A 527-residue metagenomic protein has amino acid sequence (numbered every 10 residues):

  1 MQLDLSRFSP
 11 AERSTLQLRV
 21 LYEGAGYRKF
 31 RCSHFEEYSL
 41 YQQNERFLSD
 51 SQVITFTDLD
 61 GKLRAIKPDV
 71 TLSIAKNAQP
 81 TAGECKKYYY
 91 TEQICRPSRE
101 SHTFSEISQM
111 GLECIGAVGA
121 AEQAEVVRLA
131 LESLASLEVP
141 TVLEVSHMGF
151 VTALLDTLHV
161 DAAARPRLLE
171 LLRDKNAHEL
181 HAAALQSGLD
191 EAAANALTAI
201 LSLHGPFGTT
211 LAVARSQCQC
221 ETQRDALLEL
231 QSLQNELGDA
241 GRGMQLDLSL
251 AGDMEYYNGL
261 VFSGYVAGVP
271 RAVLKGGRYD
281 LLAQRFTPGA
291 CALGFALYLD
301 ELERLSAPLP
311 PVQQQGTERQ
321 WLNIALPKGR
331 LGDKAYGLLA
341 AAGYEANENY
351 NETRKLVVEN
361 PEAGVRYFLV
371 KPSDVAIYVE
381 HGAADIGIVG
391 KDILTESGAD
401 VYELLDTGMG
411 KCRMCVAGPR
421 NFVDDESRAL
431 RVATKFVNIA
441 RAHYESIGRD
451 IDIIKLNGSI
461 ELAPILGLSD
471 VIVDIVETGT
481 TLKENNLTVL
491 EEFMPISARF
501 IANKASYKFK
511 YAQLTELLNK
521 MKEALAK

Functional and structural regions predicted by a protein language model:
M1-K67, A124: TRNA-binding/sensing appendages of the translation machinery
R7-A25, E36-E37, T71-A82, Y89-P140 (+1 more regions): Positively charged, Gly/Ser-enriched RNA/tRNA-binding surfaces
C32-S51, S146-D156, L250-G259, E461-L466: Beta-rich nucleic-acid/ligand-interaction surfaces
Q52-S98, V375, E380-V389: Glycine-rich, N-terminal phosphate-binding loop and its surrounding beta-alpha-beta segment
D60-K62, C114-A120, S506: A generic structural motif
K62-R64, E138-V142, V269-R271, G289-L293 (+4 more regions): Short active-site oxyanion
V151-R242, E477, N486-T488, K510-K527: Long, charged alpha-helical interface segments
G316-K527: Domain-level signature for soluble enzymes in the chorismate/prephenate branch of the shikimate pathway
